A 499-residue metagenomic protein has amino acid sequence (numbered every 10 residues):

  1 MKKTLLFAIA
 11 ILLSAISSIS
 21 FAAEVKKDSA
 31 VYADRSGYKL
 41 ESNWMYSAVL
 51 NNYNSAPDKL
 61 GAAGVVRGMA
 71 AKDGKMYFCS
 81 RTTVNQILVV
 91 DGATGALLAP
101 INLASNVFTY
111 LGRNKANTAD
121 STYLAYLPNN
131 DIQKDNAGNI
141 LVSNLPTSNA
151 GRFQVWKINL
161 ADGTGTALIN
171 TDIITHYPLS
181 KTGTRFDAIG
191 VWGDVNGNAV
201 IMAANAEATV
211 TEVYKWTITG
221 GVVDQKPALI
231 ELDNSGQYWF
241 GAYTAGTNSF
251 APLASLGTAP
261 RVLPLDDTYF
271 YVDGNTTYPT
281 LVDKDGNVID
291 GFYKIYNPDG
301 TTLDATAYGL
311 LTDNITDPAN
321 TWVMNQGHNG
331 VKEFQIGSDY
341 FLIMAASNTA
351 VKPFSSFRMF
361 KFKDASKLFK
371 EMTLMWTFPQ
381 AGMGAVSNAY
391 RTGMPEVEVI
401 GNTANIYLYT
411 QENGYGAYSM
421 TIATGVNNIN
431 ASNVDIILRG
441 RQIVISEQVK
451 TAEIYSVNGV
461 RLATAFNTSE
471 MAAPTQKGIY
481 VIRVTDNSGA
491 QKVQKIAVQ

Functional and structural regions predicted by a protein language model:
V25-L60, A99-L124, T166-W192, D224-S255 (+2 more regions): Surface-exposed loop and turn segments in beta-propeller and other repeat-based domains that flank or scaffold
S47-N85: Beta-strand-rich domains and repeat architectures in extracellular enzymes and scaffolds, especially beta-propellers
G61-K72, A119-N139, T147, L179-V200 (+3 more regions): Structural signature of eukaryotic scaffold interfaces centered on beta-propeller domains
K75-C79, N139-L141, N198-A203, T268-V272 (+2 more regions): Conserved beta-propeller blade signature
V84-V89, S148-K157, E207-G220, N275-N287 (+2 more regions): Structural motif
T277, T302-F378: Loop/turn-rich, solvent-exposed surfaces of beta-rich toroidal or solenoidal domains
M383-A423: Blade-level signature of beta-propeller repeat domains, shared across WD40, Kelch, NHL, RCC1 and BNR/Asp-box propellers
N427-Q499: C-terminal outer-membrane/trafficking sorting elements
